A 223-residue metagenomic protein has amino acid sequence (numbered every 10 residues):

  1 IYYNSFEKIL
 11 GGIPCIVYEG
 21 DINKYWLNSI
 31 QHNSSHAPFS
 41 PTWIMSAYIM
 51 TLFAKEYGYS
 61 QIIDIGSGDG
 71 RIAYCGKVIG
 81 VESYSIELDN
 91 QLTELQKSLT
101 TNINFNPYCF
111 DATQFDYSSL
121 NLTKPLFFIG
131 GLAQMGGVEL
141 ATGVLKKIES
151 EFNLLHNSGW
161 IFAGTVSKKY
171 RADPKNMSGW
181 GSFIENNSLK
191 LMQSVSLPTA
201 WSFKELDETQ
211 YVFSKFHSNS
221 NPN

Functional and structural regions predicted by a protein language model:
I1-Y57: S-adenosyl-L-methionine
Y59-G68: Conserved class I S-adenosyl-L-methionine
R71-V81: Conserved SAM-binding loop of SAM-dependent methyltransferases across substrates and taxa, primarily the Class I
I72, Q91-L95: Conserved short alpha-helix immediately C-terminal to the canonical SAM/SAH-binding motif I of Rossmann-like
E82-E87: Conserved SAM-binding motif I beta-strand of class I
L95-L122: S-adenosyl-L-methionine
K124-A141: A short SAM/SAH-binding and catalytic strip from SAM-dependent methyltransferases
E139-L206: C-terminal substrate-binding/active-site "lid" region of AdoMet-derived donor-dependent transferases
